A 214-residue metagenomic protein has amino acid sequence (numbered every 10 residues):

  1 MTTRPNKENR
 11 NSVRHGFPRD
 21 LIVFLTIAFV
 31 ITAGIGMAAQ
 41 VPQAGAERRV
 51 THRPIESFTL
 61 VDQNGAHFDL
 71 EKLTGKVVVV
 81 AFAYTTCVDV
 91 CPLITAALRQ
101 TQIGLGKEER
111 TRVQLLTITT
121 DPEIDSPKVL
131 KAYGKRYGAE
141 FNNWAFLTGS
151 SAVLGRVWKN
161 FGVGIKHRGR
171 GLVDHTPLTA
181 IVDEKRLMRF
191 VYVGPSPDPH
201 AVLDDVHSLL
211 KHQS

Functional and structural regions predicted by a protein language model:
M1-S57, V61, H212-S214: N-terminal targeting signals for export/organelle localization
I55-E56, V77-V78, T176-L178: Short loop/turn microsegments at loop-to-beta-strand junctions
F58-V78: A short beta-strand-turn-helix
E71-I94, L98: Short active-site neighborhood of thiol/selenol oxidoreductases, capturing the structured segment around
V77, Y84, Q102-E109, Y137 (+3 more regions): Sec/Tat-exported extracytoplasmic proteins
T95-V157: Structural microenvironment flanking redox-active thiols in thiol-disulfide oxidoreductases
N143-W144, G155, F161-R168, V173-A180: Structural micro-motif
R168-S214: Thiol-/selenol-based redox modules, centered on thioredoxin-like and closely related oxidoreductase domains
